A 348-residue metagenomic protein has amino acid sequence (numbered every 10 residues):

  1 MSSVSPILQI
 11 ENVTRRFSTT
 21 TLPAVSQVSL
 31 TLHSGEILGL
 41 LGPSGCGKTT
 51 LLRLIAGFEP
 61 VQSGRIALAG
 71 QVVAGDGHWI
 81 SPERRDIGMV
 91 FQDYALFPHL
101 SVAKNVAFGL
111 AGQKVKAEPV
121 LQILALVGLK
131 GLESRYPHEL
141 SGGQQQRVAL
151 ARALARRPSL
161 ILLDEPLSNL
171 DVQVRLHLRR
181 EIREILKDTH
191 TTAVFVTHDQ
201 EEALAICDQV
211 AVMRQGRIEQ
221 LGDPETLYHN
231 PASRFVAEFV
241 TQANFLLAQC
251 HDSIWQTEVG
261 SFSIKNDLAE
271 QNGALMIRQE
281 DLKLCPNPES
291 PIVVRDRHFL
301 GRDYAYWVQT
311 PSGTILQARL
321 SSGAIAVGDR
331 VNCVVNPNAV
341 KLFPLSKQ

Functional and structural regions predicted by a protein language model:
Q9, T31, A67, N332-V334: ABC ATPase nucleotide-binding domain
L41-P43: The feature captures the beta-strand-to-loop junction immediately N-terminal to the Walker
T49-L52, V148: ABC ATPase nucleotide-binding domain helices that frame the ATP-binding cleft
A56: Helix-to-loop junction immediately C-terminal to a conserved catalytic motif
G64-G75: Conserved ABC transporter NBD signature motif
D86-G88, Q92, L96-F235: ABC ATPase nucleotide-binding domains
A243, S253-Q348: Non-catalytic connector elements of ABC transporters
